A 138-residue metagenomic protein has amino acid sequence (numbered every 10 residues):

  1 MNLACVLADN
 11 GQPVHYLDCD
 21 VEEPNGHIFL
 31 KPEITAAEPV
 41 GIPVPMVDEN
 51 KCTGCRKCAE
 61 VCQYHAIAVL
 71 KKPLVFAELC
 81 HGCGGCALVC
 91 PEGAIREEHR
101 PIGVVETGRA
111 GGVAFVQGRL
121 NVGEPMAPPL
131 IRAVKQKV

Functional and structural regions predicted by a protein language model:
M1-L3: Glycine-rich phosphate-binding P-loop
V6, N10, H15-L17, I131-V138: P-loop NTP-binding module
N10-H27, H99-V104: Short beta-strand-centered segment that lines the nucleotide-binding/catalytic pocket of NTP-utilizing
E22-P43, T107-V113: P-loop NTPase switch/communication element
L30-G54, E60, Y64, V69-K72: Cys/His-rich Zn2+-binding cysteine-cluster or related metal-binding knuckle/ribbon modules and their
K57-V75, G85-P101: Iron-sulfur cluster-binding cysteine motifs and their immediate structural context in ferredoxin-like electron-transfer
A66-K72, F76-G82, N121-V138: Phosphate-binding/switch loop-helix module in NTP-utilizing enzymes
E92, H99-G108, P129, A133-K137: Conserved catalytic-core segment of NTP-binding enzymes
